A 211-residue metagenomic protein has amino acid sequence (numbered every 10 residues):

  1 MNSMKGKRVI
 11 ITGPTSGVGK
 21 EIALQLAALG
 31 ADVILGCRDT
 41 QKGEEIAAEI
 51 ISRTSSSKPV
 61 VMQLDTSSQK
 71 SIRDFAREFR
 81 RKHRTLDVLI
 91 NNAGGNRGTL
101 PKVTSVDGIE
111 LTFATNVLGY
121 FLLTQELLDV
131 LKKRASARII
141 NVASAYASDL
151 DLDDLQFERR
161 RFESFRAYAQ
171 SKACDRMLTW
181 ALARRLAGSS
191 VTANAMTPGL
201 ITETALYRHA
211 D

Functional and structural regions predicted by a protein language model:
N2-C37: Canonical Rossmann dinucleotide-binding motif of NAD(H)/NADP(H)-dependent dehydrogenases/reductases, specifically
R8-I11, L89-I90, I139: Conserved hydrophobic beta-strands of the Rossmann-like cofactor-binding core in SDR/related NAD(P)H-dependent
G36-T40, E44, T66: N-terminal Rossmann-fold cofactor-binding loop
S52-K70: Rossmann-fold cofactor-recognition segment
V60, K70, D74-R81, T99-A114: Active-site Tyr-X3-Lys motif and surrounding loop/helix of classical short-chain dehydrogenase/reductase
G95-K102, I109-F113, K132-V191, T197-D211: Catalytic loop of short-chain dehydrogenase/reductase
T124-Q125, W180: A short, exposed helix-loop element centered on a Lys and neighboring polar residues
